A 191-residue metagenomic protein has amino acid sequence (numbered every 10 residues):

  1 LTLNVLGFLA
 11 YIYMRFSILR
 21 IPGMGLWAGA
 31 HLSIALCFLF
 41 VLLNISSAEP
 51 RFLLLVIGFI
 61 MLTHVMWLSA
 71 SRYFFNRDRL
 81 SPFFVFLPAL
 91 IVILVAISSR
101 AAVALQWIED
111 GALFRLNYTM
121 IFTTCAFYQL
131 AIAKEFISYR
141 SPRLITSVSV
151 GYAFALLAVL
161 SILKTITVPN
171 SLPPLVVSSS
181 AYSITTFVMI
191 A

Functional and structural regions predicted by a protein language model:
L1-T2: Charged alpha-helical initiation segments
V5-M24, L36-A191: Juxtamembrane segments at transmembrane-helix boundaries in multi-pass signal-transduction membrane proteins
